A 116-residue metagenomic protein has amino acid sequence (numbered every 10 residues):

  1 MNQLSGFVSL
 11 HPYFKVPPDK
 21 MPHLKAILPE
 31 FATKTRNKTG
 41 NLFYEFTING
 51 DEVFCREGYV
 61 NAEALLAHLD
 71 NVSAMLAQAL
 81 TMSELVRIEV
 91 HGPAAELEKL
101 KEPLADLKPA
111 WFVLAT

Functional and structural regions predicted by a protein language model:
M1-F54, V60-D70, T81-T116: Short S/T/G/P-rich N-terminal loop/turn motif that feeds into the first structured element of a domain
S73-A77: A short, acidic, amphipathic alpha-helical segment used as a generic capping/interface helix at domain edges
